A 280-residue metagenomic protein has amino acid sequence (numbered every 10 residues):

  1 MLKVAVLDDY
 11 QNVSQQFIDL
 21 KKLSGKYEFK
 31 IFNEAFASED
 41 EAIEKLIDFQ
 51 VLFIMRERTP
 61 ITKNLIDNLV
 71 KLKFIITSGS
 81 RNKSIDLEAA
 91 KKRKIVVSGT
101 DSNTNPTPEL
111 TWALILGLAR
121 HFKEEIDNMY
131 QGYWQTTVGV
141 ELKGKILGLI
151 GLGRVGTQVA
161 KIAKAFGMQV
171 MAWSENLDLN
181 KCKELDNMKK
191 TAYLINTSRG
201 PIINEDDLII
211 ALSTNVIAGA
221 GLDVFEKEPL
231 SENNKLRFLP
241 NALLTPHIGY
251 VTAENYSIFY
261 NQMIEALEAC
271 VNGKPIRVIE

Functional and structural regions predicted by a protein language model:
M1-V51, M55-R56: N-terminal glycine-/charge-rich "phosphate-binding" loop or analogous flexible N-terminal tail
L2, V13, K91, G99-L110 (+2 more regions): C-terminal helix-to-coil terminal segments
Y10-N12, E34-A37, R56-P60, G79-N82 (+3 more regions): Short beta->alpha connector loops
I47, P60-K63, E175-K235: Rossmann-like adenosine-cofactor binding region
F49-I126, Y130, G139-V140: Phosphate/diphosphate ligand-binding glycine-rich loop within oxidoreductases
P108-D127, K145, K161-M168, Q262-A269: Oxidoreductase and adenylate-handling cofactor-binding alpha/beta cores
T137-K190: Rossmann-like dinucleotide/phosphate-binding beta-alpha-beta segment
